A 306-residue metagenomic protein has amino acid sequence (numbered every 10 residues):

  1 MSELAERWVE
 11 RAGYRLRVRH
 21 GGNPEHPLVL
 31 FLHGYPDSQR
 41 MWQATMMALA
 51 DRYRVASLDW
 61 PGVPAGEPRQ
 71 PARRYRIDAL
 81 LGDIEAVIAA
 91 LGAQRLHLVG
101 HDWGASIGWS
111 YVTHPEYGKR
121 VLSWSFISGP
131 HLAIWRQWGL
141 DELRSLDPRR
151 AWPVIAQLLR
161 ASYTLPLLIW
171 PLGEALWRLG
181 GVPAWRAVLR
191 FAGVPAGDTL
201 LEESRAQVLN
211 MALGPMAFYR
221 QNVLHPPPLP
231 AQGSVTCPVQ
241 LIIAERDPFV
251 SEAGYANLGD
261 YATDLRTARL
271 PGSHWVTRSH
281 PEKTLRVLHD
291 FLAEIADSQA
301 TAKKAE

Functional and structural regions predicted by a protein language model:
S2-L4, L16, D37, M41 (+3 more regions): Flexible "cap/lid" subdomain of the alpha/beta-hydrolase fold that forms the substrate-access gate
A5-R11: Short acidic-hydrophobic surface loop/beta-edge motif
A12-H20: A short loop-to-beta-strand scaffold at the N-terminal edge of the catalytic core in hydrolase folds
H20-E67: Conserved HGGG/HGGXW glycine-rich cap/lid loop of the alpha/beta-hydrolase fold
N23-P24, A90-Q94, I295: Glycine-rich phosphate-binding loop signature in dinucleotide/nucleotide-binding domains
R40, A44, A253, S279-K283: Generic recognition of short, well-ordered alpha-helical segments
T45, Y111, G254, V287-F291: Hydrophobic residues on the short alpha-helix immediately C-terminal to a glycine-rich phosphate/catalytic loop
T263-E306: Catalytic active-site module of serine/aspartate enzymes centered on a nucleophile-bearing elbow/loop
